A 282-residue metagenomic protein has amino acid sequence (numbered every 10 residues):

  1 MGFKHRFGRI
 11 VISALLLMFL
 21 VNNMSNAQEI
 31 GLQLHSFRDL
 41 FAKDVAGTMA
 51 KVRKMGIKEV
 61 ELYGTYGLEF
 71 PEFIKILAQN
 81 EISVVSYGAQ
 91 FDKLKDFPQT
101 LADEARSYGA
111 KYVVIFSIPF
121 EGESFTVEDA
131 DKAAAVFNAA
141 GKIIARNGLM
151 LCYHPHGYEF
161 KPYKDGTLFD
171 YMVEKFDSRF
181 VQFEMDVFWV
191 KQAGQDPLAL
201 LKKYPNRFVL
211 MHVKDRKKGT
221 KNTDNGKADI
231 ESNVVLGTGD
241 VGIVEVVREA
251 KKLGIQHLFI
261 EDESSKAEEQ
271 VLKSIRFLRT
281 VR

Functional and structural regions predicted by a protein language model:
M1-E29: Bacterial Sec-dependent N-terminal signal peptides
V21-Y112, T280-R282: N-terminal pre-domain/capping segments
Q28-L34, L40-M55, G166-L168, V173-M185 (+1 more regions): Histidine-acidic metal/acid-base catalytic patches
L32-S36, L62-G64, S86-F91, I115-S117 (+4 more regions): A cross-domain feature marking catalytic cores of carbohydrate-active enzymes and several ubiquitous metabolic/repair
R38-K43, E61-P71, A89-F97, E121-S124 (+5 more regions): Acidic-and-aromatic substrate-binding clefts and catalytic sites of carbohydrate-active enzymes
A50, K58-E59, F91-Q182, E268: Active-site acidic/histidine proton-transfer and metal-coordination neighborhood in alpha/beta enzyme cores
T65-F70, K95-A102, P119-V127, G148-Y153 (+3 more regions): Low-complexity, flexible helical/coil segments
I82, A110-K111, L149, K252-Q256: A short helix->loop->beta-strand "cap" motif at the edges of active sites that frequently abuts
